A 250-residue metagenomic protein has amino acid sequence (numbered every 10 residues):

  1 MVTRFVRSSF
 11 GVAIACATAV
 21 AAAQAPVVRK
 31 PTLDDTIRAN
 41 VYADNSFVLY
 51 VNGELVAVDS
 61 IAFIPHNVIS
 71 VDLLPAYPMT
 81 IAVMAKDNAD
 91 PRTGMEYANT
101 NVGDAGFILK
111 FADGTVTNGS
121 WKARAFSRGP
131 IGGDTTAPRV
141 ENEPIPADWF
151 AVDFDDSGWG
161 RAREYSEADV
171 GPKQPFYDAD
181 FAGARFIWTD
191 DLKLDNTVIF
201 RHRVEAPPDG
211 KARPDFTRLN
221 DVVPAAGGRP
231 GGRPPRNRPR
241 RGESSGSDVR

Functional and structural regions predicted by a protein language model:
M1-A13: Bacterial N-terminal signal peptides that target proteins for export
I14-A23: Hydrophobic h-region of N-terminal signal peptides that target proteins for export in Gram-negative bacteria
Q24-A57, N67-R250: Beta-strand-rich recognition domains
S60-I61: Short clusters of small/polar residues that mark proteolytic maturation junctions
